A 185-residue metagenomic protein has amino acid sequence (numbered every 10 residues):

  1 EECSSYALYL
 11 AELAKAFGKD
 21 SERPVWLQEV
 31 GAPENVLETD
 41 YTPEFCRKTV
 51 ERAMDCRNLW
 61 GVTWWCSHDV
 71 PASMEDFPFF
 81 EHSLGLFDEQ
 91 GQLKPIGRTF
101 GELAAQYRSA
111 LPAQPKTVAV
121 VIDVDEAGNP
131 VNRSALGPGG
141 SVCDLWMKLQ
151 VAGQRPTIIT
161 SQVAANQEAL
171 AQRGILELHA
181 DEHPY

Functional and structural regions predicted by a protein language model:
E1-L37, L59: Glycoside hydrolase catalytic-domain groove-lining segments
E2-Y6, E38-T42, G85, E89: Residue-level preference for long, well-ordered alpha-helices that form the structural scaffold of enzyme catalytic
Y9-F17, T42-T49, I96: A general structural detector for well-ordered alpha-helical segments in enzyme core domains, enriched
L13-A16, D20, R52, C56 (+1 more regions): Structured segments of extracytoplasmic/periplasmic soluble domains in secreted or envelope-associated proteins
E29, A53, V62, F100: Conserved, mostly hydrophobic/aromatic
V30-A32, W64-S67: An acidic- and aromatic-residue-enriched active-site/binding cleft used to recognize and process polar
V36-V50, S73-E81: Histidine/acidic-residue-rich catalytic or RNA/ligand-binding cores of hydrolases and nuclease-related proteins
C56-R57, W65-Y185: Aromatic-rich peripheral "rim/lid" segments of glycoside hydrolase catalytic domains that contact and position glycan
